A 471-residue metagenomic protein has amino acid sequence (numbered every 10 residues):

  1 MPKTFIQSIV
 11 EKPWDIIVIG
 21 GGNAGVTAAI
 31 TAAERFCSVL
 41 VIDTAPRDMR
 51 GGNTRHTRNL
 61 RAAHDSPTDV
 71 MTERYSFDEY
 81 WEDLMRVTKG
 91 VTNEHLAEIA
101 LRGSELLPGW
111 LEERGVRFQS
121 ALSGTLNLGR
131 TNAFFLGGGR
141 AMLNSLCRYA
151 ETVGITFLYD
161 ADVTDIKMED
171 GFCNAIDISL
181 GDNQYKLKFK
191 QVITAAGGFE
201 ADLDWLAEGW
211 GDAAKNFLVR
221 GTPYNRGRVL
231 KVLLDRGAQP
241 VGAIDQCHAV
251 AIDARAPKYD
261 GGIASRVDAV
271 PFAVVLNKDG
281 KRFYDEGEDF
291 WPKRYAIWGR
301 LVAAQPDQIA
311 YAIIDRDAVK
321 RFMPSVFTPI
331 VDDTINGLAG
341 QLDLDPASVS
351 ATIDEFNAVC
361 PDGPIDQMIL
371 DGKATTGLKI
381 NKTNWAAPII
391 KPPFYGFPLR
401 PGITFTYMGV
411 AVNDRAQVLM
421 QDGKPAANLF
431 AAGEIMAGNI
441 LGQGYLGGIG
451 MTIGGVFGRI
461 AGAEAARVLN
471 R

Functional and structural regions predicted by a protein language model:
M1-I16, E34, I440, G444 (+1 more regions): Extreme N-terminal leader/targeting segments of oxidoreductases
P2-Q7, S38, T44-T156, W205 (+5 more regions): Conserved N-terminal/central alpha/beta ligand/cofactor-binding core
E11-W14, G181-Q191, P425: Core beta-strand elements of the Rossmann-like FAD/NAD(P) dinucleotide-binding domain in flavoenzyme oxidoreductases
I16-V41: N-terminal Rossmann-like FAD-binding beta1-loop-alpha1 element of flavoenzymes
Y159-F172: A conserved short coil-to-beta-strand element within the FAD-binding core of flavoproteins
K186-A256, M451, I460, E464: Glycine-rich loop(s) and the adjacent beta-strand/alpha-helix scaffold that form part
L230-S350: An anion/pyrophosphate-binding glycine-rich loop and adjacent beta-alpha core in soluble alpha-beta enzymes
S348-N439, Q443: A glycine-rich dinucleotide-binding beta-alpha-beta segment and adjacent secondary-structure elements that constitute
